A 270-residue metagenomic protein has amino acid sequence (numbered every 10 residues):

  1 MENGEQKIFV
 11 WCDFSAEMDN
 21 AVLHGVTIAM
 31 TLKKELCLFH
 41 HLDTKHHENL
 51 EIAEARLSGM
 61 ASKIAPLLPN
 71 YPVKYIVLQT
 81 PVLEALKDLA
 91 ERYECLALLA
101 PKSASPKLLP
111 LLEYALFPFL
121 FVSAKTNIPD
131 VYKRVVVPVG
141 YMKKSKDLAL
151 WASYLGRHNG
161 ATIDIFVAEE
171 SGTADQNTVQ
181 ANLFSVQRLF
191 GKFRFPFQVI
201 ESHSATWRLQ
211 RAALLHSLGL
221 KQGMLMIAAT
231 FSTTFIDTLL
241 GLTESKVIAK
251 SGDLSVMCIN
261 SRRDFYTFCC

Functional and structural regions predicted by a protein language model:
M1-E51, R134-E201, G223: Small/aliphatic-rich secondary-structure junction motif
G25, A61, L86, A152 (+3 more regions): Aromatic/hydrophobic pocket-lining residues that form π-stacking "cages" and hydrophobic walls in ligand
L50-L68, K74-V77: N-terminal positively charged helical leader segments and presequences
A55-R56, Q180-L183, L239-E244: Charged helix-capping and loop-helix junction motifs
I64-N70, F190-F195: Short helix-capping segments at alpha-helix termini
V77-A85, A205-Q210: Charged docking surfaces used in two-component/phosphorelay signaling
A85-P129, S217-C270: Gly/Ser-rich helix-loop-strand patches that form or flank binding pockets for ribonucleotide-derived cofactors
Q187, A205-G219: A short, acidic, amphipathic alpha-helical segment used as a generic capping/interface helix at domain edges
